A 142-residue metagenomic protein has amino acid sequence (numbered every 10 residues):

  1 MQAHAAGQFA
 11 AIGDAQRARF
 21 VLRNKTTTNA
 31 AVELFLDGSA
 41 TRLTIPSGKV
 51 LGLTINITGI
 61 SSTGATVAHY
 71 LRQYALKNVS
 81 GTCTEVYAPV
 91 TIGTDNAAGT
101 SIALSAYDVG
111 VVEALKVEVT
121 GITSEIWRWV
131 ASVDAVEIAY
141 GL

Functional and structural regions predicted by a protein language model:
M1, G7-A10, S47-G52, D108: Surface-exposed receptor/substrate recognition regions of extracellular proteins
M1-D37: Glycine- and small/polar-enriched repetitive beta-structure motifs of secreted/surface proteins
T27-V32, S61-V67, T123-V130: Short, surface-exposed beta-strand/loop "edge" segments at domain boundaries and coil↔beta transitions
D37-N78, A131-V136: Beta-rich globular "head" domains
S47, V119-T123: Non-cytosolic beta-sheet module surface loops
I60-A103: Terminal beta-strand-rich extracellular "head" domains that mediate receptor/glycan or other ligand binding
D108-V119: Noncatalytic modules at the cell exterior or secretory-pathway interfaces, chiefly beta-strand-rich lectin/adhesion
I122-L142: C-terminal interaction-tip segments
